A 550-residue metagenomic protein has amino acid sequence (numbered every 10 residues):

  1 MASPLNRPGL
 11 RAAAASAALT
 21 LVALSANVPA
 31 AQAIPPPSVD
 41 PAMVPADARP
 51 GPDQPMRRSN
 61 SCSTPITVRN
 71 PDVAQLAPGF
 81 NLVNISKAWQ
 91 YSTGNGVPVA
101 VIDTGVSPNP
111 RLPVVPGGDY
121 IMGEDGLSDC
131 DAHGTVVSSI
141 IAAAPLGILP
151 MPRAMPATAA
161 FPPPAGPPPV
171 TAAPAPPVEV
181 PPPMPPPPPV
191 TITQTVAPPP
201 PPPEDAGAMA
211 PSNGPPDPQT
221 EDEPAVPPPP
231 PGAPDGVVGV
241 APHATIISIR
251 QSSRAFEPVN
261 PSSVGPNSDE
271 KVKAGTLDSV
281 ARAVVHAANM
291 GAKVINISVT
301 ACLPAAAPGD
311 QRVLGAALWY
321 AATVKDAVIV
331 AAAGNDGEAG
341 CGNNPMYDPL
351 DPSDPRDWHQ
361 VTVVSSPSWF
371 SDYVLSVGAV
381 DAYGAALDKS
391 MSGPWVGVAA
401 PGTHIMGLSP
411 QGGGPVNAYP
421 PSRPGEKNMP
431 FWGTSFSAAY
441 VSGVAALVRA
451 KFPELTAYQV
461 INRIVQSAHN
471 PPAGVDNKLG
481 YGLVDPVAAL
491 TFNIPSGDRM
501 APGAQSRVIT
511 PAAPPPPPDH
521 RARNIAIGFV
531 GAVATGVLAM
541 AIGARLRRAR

Functional and structural regions predicted by a protein language model:
M1-P35, I527-R545: Secretory targeting and sorting signals
V39-D40, V44-A274, N289: Active-site core segment of subtilase-fold serine proteases
G51, C62-D72, V284-A307, A332-A333: Short acidic, glycine-rich surface-loop motifs adjacent to enzyme active sites
D103, G334, G433: Active-site glycine-centered loops adjacent to acidic/histidine catalytic or metal-binding residues that shape
M122-S128, S268-A274, C302-P308, A385 (+3 more regions): Second-shell loop/turn segments in exported
A175, P181-P189, F452-R548: C-terminal subdomain of the subtilisin-like protease fold in secreted/lumenal serine endopeptidases
T193-V196, K293-P410: Catalytic-core segments of hydrolase enzymes
G402-L479: Hydrolase catalytic cores
